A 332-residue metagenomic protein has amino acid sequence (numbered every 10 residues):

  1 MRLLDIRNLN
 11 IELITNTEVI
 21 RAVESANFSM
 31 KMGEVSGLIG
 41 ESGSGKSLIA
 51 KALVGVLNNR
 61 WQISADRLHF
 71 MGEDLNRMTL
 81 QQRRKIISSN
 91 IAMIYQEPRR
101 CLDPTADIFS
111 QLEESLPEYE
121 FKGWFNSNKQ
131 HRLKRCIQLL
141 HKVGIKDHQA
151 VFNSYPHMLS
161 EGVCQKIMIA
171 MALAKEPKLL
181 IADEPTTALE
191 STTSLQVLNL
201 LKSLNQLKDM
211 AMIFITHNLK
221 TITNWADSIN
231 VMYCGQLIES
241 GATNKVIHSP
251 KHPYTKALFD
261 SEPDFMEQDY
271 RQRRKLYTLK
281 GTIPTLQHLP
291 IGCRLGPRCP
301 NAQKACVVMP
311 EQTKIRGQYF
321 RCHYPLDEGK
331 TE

Functional and structural regions predicted by a protein language model:
E41, P185, L189-R271: P-loop NTP-binding/switch modules centered on Walker-like glycine-rich loops
Q62-D74: Conserved ABC transporter NBD signature motif
D74, N128-A150, F259: Conserved ABC ATPase "signature" region
E97, P104-E120: Q-loop/switch helix immediately C-terminal to the Walker
Y155-L159: Conserved ABC ATPase signature
A174-K178: A short, proline-enriched helix->beta-strand linker immediately N-terminal to the Walker B motif in ABC-type P-loop
A242-E332: Charged, flexible cofactor/metal-binding loops and thiol motifs
